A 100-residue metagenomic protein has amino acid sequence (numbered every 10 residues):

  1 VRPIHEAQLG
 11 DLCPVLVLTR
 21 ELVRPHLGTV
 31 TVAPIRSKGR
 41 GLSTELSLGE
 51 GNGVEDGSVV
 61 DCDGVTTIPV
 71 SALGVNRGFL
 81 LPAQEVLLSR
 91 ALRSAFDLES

Functional and structural regions predicted by a protein language model:
V1-S100: Conserved functional hotspots at enzyme active or ligand-binding sites that engage polyanionic ligands
